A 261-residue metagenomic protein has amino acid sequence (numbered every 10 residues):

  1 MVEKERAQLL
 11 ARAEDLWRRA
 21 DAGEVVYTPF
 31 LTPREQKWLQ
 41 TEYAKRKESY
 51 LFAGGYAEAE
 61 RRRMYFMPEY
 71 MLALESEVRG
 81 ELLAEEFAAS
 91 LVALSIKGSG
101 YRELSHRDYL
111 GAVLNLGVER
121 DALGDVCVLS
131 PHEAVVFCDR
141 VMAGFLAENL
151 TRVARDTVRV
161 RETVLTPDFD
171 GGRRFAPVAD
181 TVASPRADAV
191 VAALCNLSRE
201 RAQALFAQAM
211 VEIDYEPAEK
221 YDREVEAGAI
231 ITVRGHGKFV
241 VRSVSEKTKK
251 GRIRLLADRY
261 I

Functional and structural regions predicted by a protein language model:
M1-D188, L194, P217, I230 (+1 more regions): Ferredoxin-like alpha/beta domains used as RNA- or RNAP-binding modules
S184-G235: Basic (Lys/Arg-enriched) interaction patch that binds polyanionic ligands
